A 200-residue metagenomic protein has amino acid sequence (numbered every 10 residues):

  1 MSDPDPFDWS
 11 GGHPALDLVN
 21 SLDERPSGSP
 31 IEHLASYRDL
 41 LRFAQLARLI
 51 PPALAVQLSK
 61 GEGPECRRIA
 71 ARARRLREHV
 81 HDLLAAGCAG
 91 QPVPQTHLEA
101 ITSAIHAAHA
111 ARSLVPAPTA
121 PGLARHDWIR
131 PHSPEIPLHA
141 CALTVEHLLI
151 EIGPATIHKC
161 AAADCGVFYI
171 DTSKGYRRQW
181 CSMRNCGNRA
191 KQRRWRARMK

Functional and structural regions predicted by a protein language model:
M1-H158: Short helix-coil boundary/hinge micro-motifs
R125-K200: Cys/His-clustered metal-coordination modules, chiefly Zn-binding fingers
